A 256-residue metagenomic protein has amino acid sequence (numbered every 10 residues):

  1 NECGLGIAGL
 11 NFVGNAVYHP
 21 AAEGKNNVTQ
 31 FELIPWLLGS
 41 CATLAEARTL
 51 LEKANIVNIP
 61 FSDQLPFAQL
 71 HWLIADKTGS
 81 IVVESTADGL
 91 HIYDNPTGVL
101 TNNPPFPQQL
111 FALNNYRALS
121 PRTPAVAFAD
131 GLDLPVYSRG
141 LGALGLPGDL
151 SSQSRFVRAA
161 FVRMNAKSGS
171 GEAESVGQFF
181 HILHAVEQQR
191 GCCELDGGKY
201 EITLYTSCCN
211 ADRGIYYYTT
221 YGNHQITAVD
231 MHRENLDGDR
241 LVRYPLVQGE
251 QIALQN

Functional and structural regions predicted by a protein language model:
N1-C41: N-terminal accessory/precursor segments of enzymes
L5-G6, G79-I81, L90, G214-Y216: Hydrophobic residues embedded in beta-strands of well-ordered beta-sheets
G6-G9, L73-A75, V82, C208: Structural recognition of the beta-strand scaffold that forms the well-ordered cores of secreted hydrolase catalytic
V13-N15, D88-H91, G98, G222-I226: Short, surface-exposed beta-strand-loop junctions and turns on beta-sheet-rich folds
G24-P60, E172-H181: Proteins synthesized as precursors that undergo proteolytic processing into mature forms
L44, R48-S85: Aromatic- and glycine-enriched pocket-lining scaffold segments that form the walls of small-molecule binding clefts
P60, F67-A68, K77, L100-N256: C-terminus-biased signal that marks the final domain/tail of proteins
